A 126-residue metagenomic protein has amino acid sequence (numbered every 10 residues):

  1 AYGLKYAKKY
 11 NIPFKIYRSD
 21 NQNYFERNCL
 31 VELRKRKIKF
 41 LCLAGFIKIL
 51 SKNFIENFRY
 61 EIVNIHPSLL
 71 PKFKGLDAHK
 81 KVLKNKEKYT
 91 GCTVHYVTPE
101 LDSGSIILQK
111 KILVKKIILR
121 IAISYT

Functional and structural regions predicted by a protein language model:
A1-T126: One-carbon transfer enzymes
